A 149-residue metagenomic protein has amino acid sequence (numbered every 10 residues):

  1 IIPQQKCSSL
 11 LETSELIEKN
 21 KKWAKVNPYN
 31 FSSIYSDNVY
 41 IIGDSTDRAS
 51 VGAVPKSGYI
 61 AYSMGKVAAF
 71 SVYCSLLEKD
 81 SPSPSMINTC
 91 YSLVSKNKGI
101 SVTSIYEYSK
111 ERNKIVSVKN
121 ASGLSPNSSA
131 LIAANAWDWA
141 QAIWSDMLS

Functional and structural regions predicted by a protein language model:
I1-C7, Y73-C74, P84-S85, I105-S122: Short, surface-exposed, charge-dense and proline/glycine-enriched linear segments
I2-A61, C74: FAD-site-proximal beta/loop scaffold in flavoenzymes
P3-K6, C90, V94-K98: Glycine-rich beta-alpha junction loops
E15-A24, N38-R48, K79-I87, S128-D138 (+1 more regions): Noncatalytic linker/hinge segments flanking ATPase motor cores
K22-Y40, P84, V94-V116: FAD-binding beta-loop-beta segment adjacent to the flavin cofactor pocket
N27-F31, V67-S71, N88, R112 (+2 more regions): Short, surface-exposed, polar/charged, turn-prone segments marking secondary-structure boundaries
T46-M86, S92-V94: A conserved FAD-binding loop/helix module that cradles the flavin
S101-S149: C-terminal auxiliary extensions adjacent to catalytic cores
